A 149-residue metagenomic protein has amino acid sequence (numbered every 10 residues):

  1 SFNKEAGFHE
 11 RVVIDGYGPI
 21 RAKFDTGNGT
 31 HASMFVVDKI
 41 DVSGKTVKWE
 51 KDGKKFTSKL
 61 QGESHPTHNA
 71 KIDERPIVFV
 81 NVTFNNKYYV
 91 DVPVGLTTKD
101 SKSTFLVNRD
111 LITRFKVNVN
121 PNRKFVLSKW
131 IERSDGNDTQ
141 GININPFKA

Functional and structural regions predicted by a protein language model:
S1-A149: Pepsin/retropepsin-fold aspartyl endopeptidases
